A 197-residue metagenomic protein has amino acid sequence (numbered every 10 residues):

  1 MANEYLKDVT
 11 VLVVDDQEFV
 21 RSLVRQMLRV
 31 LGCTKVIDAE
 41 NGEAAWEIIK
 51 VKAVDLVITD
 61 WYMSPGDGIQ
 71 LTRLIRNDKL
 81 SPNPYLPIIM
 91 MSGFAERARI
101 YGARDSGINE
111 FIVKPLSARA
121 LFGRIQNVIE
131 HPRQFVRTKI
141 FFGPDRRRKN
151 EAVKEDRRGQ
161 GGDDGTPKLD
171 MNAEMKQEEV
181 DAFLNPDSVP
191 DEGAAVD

Functional and structural regions predicted by a protein language model:
E18-I37: Two-component/phosphorelay signaling modules centered on CheY-like receiver
R25-Q26, Q70, P84, A95-E110 (+2 more regions): Alpha4 helix (beta4-alpha4-beta5 surface) of REC/receiver domains from two-component response regulators
D38-E47, G68: Helix N-cap/capping motif at the beta->alpha junctions
K52-I58: Active-site beta3 strand of CheY-like receiver
M63: Receiver (REC) domain active-site loop signature in two-component systems and cognate sites in sensor histidine kinases
L116-I125, I129, R133, R137-T138: C-terminal output helix
E130-A195: CheY-like receiver
